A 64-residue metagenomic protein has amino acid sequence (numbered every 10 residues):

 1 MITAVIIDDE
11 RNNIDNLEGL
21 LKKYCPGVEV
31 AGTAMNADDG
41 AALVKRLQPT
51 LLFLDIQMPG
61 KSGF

Functional and structural regions predicted by a protein language model:
M1-T3: Non-catalytic signal-transmission and effector/linker regions of two-component phosphorelay proteins
I6, T33: Conserved SAM-binding loop
D8, D55: Active-site residues of response regulator receiver
R11-G32: Two-component/phosphorelay signaling modules centered on CheY-like receiver
N36-D39, P59-S62: Acidic catalytic/metal-coordinating carboxylates
L47: Active-site charged/polar residues at nucleotide-handling catalytic sites that mediate phosphoryl, nucleotidyl
T50, I56-Q57: The short loop immediately C-terminal to the conserved phospho-acceptor aspartate in CheY-like receiver
